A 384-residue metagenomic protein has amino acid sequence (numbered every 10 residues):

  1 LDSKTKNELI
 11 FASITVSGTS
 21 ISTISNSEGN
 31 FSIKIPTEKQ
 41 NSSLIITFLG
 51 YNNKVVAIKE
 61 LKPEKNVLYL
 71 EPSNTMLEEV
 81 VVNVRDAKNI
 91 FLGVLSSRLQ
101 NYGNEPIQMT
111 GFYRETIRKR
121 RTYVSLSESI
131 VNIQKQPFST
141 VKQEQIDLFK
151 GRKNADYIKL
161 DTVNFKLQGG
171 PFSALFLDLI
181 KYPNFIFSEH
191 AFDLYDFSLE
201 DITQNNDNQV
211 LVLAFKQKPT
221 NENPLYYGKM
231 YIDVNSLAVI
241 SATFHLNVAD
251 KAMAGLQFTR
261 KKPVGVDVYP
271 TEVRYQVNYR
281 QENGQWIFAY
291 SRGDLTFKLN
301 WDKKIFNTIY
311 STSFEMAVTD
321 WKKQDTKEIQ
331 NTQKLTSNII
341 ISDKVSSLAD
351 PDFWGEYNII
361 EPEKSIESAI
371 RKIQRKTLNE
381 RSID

Functional and structural regions predicted by a protein language model:
L1-L9: Structural motif
V16-I21, L49-Y51: Change "in extracellular beta-sheet-rich domains … of secreted and cell-surface proteins" to "in beta-sheet-rich domains
S20-N30: Short, acidic Ser/Thr/Gly-rich low-complexity loop/linker segments typical of extracellular and cell-surface proteins
F31-I33, E64-N66: Short strand-edge motifs at loop-to-beta-strand transitions and within beta-strands of extracellular beta-rich domains
I33-N41: Short Pro-Gly-centered beta-turn/loop motif in secreted/extracellular proteins
I45-V56: A short, solvent-exposed loop/turn motif at the edges and junctions of modular extracellular/periplasmic domains
N66-D196, N206-Q209, T259, V264-D384: Surface-exposed, low-complexity/disordered segments and acidic/polar micro-motifs at processing/linker regions
P183-V234, A238-H245: Extended beta-strand-rich segments in extracellular/periplasmic secretory proteins, especially within noncatalytic
